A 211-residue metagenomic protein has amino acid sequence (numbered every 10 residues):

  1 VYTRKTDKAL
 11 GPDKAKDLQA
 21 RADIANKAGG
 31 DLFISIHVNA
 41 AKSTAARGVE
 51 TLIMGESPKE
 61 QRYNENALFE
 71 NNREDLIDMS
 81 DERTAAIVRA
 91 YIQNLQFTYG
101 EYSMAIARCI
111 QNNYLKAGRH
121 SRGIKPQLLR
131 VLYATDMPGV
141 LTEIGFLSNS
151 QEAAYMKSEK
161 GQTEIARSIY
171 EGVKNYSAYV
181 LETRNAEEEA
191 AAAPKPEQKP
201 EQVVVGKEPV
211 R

Functional and structural regions predicted by a protein language model:
V1-R211: Active-site-proximal helix/loop segments of hydrolytic enzymes
